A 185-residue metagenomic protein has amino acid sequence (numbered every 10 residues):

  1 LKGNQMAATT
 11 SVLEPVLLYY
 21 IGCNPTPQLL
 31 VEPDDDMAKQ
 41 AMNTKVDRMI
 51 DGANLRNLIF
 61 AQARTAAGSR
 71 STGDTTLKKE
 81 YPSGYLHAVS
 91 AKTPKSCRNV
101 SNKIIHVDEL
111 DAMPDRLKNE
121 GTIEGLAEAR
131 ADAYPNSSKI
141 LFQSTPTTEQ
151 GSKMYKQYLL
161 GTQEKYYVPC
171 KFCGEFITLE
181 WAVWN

Functional and structural regions predicted by a protein language model:
L1-N185: Phosphate/NTP-binding elements of NTP-utilizing enzymes
